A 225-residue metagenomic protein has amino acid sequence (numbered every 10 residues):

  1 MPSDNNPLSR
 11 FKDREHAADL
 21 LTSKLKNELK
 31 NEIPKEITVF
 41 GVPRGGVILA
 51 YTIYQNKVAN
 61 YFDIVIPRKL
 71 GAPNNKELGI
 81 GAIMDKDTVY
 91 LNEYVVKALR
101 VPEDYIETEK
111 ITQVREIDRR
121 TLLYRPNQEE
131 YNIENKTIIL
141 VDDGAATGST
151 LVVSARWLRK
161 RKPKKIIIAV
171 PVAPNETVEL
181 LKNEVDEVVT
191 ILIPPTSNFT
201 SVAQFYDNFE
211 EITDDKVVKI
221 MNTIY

Functional and structural regions predicted by a protein language model:
M1-Y225: PRPP-associated nucleotide enzymes
